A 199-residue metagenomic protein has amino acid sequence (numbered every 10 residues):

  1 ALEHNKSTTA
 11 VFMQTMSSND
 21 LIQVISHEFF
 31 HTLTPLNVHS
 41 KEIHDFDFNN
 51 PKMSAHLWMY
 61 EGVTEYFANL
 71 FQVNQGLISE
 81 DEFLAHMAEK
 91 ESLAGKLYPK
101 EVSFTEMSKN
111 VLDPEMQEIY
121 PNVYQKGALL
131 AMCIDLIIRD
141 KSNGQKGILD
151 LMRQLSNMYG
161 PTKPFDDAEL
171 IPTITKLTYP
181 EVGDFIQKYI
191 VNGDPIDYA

Functional and structural regions predicted by a protein language model:
A1-H56: Juxtacatalytic substrate-recognition/specificity segment
N19-D20, V24, S54, W58 (+6 more regions): Soluble non-cytosolic domains of exported or imported proteins
T34, A88-Y98, L151-P161: Long, well-ordered core segments of solenoidal/helical folds
H39-F46, P51-G127: Acidic/His/Gly-enriched intrinsically disordered linker/tail segments that often contain short helix/coil "MoRF-like"
T64, G144, I186: Terminal peptide-recognition signature
Q72-L84, R139-K146, T178-G183: Structural helix-adjacent loops and short alpha-helical linkers that scaffold large soluble proteins
G127-R139: Alpha-helical scaffold elements that line and support the substrate/ligand-binding pocket of soluble hydrolases
M158-A199: Beta/coil-rich, acidic/histidine-enriched accessory regions frequently appended to metallopeptidases
